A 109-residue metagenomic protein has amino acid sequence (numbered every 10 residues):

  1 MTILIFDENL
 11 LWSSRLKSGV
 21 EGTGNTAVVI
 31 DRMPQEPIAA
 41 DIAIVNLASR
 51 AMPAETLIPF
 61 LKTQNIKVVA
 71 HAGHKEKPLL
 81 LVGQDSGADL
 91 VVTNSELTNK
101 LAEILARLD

Functional and structural regions predicted by a protein language model:
M1-T26: Short, charged N-terminal beta->alpha structural module
V29-I38: Short acidic low-complexity segments
P37-L47: Short acidic/histidine-rich motifs immediately flanking catalytic phosphotransfer sites in two-component signaling
V45-F60: Conserved phosphotransfer microenvironments
F60-A70: Short beta-strand/loop segments at the ligand-binding rim of alpha/beta enzyme cores
K75-D89: Alpha4 helix (beta4-alpha4-beta5 surface) of REC/receiver domains from two-component response regulators
A88-N99: Output/docking surface of receiver
A102-D109: A charged, well-structured terminal subsegment
